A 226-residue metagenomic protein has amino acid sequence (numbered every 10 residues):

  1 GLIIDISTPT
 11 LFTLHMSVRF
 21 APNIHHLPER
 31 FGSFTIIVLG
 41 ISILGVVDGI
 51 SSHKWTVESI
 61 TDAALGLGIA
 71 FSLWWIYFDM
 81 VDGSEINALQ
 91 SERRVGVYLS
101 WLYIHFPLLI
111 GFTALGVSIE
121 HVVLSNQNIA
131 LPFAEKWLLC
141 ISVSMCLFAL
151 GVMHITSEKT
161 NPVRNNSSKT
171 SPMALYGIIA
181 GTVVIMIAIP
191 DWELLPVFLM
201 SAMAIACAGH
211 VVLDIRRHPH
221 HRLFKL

Functional and structural regions predicted by a protein language model:
I3-T182, A204-L226: Predominantly late transmembrane helices and immediately cytosolic-facing juxtamembrane segments
S52, I189-W192: Short, hydrophobic transmembrane alpha-helix segments
V57-T61, W192-S201: Short, aromatic-rich membrane-interface segments at the entry and exit of alpha-helical transmembrane domains
V152, A188-I189: Short leucine-rich amphipathic alpha-helical surface patches
